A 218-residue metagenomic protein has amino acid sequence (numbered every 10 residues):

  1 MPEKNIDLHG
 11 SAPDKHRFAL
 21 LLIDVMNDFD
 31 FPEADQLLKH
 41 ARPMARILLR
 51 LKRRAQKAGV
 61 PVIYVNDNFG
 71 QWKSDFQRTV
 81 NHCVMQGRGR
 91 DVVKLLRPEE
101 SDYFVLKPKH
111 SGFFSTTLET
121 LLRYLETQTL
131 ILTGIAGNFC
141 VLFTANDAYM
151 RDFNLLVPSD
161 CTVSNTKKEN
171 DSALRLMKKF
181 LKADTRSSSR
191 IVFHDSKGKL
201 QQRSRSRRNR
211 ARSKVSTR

Functional and structural regions predicted by a protein language model:
M1-A19, R53-A58, V80-R218: Active-site-adjacent betaalpha module
H16, A34-N66: A short alpha/beta connector and helix-capping loop motif
A19-D28: Acidic-leg catalytic submotif of subtilisin-like serine proteases
N27, G70, V163: Short, glycine/acidic-enriched loop or turn micro-motifs at the edges of active sites
D30, K73, T166: Conserved protein kinase catalytic core
P32-Q36, D75-Q77: Short acidic, glycine/proline-rich loop/turn micro-motifs
G59-V62, D67-N81: Early exported N-terminus immediately downstream of N-terminal targeting peptides
